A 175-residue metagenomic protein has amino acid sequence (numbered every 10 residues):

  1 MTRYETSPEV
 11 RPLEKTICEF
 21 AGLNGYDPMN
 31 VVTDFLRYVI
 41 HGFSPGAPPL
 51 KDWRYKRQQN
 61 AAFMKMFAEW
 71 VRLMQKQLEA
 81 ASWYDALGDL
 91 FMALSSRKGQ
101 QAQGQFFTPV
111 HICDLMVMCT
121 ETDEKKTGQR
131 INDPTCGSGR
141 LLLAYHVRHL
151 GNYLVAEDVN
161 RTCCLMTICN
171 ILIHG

Functional and structural regions predicted by a protein language model:
M1-L94: A short N-terminal interaction module
G25-M29, A102-F106, L154-E157: Short, charged/polar micro-motifs that form catalytic or ligand-binding hotspots
Q58-Q59, Q75-Q77, Q100-Q105, Q129: Residue-identity detector for glutamine
D85-H111, V117-T122: Class I SAM-dependent transferase core
P109-G175: Conserved S-adenosyl-L-methionine
